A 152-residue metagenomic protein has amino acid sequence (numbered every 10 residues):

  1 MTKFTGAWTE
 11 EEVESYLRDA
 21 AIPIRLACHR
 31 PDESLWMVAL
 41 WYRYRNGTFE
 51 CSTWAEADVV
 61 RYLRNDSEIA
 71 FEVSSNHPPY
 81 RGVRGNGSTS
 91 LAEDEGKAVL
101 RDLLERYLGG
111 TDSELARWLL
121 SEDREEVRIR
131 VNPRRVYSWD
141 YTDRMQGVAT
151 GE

Functional and structural regions predicted by a protein language model:
M1-R25: Short, basic/aromatic recognition patches
M1-W8, R81-E152: Charged, gly/pro-rich active-site loop segments
E10-E11, E56-A57, S113: Structural motif corresponding to alpha-helix initiation and N-cap regions
Y16-A20, P79, E125: A short, polar/charged loop/turn motif at coil->beta-strand junctions and beta-hairpin connectors
Y16-L17, L63, L103, V131: A generic structural signal for nonpolar/aromatic side chains embedded in well-ordered alpha-helices
A21-A55, R61-L63, I69-V73, G82-G85: Short beta-strand segments
A57-V59, P78, M145-Q146: Short, surface-exposed beta-strand-loop junctions and turns on beta-sheet-rich folds
R64-I69, E105, G109: Short, intrinsically disordered, mixed-charge
